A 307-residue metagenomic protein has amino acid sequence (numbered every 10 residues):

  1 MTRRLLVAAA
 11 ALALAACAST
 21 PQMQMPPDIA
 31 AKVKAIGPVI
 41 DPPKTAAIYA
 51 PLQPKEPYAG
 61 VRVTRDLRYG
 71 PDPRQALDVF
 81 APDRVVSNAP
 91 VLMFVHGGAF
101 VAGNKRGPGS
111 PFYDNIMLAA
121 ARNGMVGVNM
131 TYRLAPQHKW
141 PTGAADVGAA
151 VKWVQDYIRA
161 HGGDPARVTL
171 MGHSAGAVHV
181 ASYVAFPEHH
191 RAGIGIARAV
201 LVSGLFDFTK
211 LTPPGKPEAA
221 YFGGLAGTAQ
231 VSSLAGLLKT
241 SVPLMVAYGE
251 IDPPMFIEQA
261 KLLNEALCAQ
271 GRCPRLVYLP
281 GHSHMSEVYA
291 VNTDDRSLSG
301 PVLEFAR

Functional and structural regions predicted by a protein language model:
M1-L6: Bacterial N-terminal signal peptides that target proteins for export
V7-A15: Bacterial N-terminal signal peptides
C17-R307: Alpha/beta-hydrolase superfamily serine-hydrolase fold, recognizing
